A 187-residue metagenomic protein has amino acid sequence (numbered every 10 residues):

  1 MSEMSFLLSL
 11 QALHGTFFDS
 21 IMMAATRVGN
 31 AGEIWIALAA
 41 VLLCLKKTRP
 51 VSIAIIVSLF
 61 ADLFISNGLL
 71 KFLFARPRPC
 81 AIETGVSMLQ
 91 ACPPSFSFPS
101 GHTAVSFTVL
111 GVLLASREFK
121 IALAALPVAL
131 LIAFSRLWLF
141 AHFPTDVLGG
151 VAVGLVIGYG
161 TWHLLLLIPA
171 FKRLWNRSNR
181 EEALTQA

Functional and structural regions predicted by a protein language model:
M1-W35, S66-S95, S178-A187: N-terminal transmembrane-helix/juxtamembrane module of multi-pass inner/ER membrane proteins
T16-F18, K47-S52, R117-A124: Membrane-helix interface segments
V28-G32, I56, K120-P127: Alpha-helical transmembrane segments
N30, L45-K46, F74-A75, L139-F143: Short helix-capping/hinge motifs at transmembrane helix termini and TM-loop junctions
W35-K46, T108-L114: Hydrophobic, aromatic-rich transmembrane alpha-helices and their immediate juxtamembrane boundary segments
A39-F64: Interfacial segments of alpha-helical transmembrane regions
V41, A61, I65, L69-L70 (+1 more regions): Alpha-helical membrane-inserting segments
S87-A187: Membrane-embedded catalytic cores of phosphoryl/pyrophosphoryl-handling enzymes
